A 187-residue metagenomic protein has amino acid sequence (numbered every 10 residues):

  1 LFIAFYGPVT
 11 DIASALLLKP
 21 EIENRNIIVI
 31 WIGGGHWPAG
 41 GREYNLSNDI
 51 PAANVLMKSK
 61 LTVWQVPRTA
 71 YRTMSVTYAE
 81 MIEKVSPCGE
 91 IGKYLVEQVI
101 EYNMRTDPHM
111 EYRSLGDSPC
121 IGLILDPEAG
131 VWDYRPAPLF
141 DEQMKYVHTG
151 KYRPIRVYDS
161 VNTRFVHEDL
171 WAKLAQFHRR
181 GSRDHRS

Functional and structural regions predicted by a protein language model:
L1-S187: N-terminal acidic, glycine/proline-rich low-complexity segments
